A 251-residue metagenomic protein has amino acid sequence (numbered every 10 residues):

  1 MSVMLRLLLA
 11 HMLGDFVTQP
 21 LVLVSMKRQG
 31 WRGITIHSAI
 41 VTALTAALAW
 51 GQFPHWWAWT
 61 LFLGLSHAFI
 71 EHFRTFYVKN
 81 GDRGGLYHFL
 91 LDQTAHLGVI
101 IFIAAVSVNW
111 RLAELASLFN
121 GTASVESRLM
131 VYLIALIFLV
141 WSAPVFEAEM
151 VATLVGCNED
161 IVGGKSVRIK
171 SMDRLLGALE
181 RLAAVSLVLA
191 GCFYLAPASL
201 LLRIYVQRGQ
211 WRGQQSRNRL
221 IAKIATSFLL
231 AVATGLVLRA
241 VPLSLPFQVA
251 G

Functional and structural regions predicted by a protein language model:
M1-S2, L118-G121, Q248-G251: Short, strongly hydrophobic alpha-helical membrane anchors
S2-V24: Hydrophobic, proline/glycine-rich low-complexity stretches
F16-S38, I70-A105, L112-V185, V206-L230: Interhelical loop and helix-boundary elements at the membrane-water interface of polytopic inner-membrane proteins
H37-W50: Alpha-helical phosphate/pyrophosphate-handling elements in metalloenzyme active cores
A47-A68, G191, L195: Transmembrane helix-loop-helix
L65, L195-R212: Transmembrane alpha-helical segments of integral membrane proteins
S107-L115, A184-L201: Alpha-helical transmembrane segments and their membrane-interface junctions in multi-pass membrane proteins
V232-G251: Juxtamembrane boundary at the C-terminal end of a transmembrane helix
